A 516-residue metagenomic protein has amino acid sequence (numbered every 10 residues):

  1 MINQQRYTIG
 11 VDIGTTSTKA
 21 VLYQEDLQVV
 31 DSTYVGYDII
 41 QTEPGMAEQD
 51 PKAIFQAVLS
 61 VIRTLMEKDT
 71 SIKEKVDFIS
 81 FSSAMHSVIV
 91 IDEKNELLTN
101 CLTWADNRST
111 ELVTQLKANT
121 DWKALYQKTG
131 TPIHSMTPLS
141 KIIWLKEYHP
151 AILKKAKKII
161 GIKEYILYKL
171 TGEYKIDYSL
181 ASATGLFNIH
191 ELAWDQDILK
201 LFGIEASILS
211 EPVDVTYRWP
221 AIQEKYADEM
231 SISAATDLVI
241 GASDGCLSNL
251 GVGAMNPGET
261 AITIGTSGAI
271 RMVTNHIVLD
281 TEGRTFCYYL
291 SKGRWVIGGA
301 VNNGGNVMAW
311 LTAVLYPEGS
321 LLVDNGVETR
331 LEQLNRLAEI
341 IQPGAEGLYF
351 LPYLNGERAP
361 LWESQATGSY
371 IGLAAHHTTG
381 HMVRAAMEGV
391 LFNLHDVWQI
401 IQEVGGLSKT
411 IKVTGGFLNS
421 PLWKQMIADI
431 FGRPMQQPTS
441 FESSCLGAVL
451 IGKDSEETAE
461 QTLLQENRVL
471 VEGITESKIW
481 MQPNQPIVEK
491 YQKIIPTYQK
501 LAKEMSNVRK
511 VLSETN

Functional and structural regions predicted by a protein language model:
M1-T99, Q127, K155, A227-D228 (+4 more regions): N-terminal glycine/serine-rich phosphate-binding loop of ATP-dependent small-molecule kinases, especially carbohydrate
I2-N3, I9-G10, T110, K117-T129 (+6 more regions): Active-site core segments that coordinate phosphate-bearing ligands/cofactors across diverse enzyme families
L27, D50, I79, D106 (+3 more regions): Residue-level signal for inorganic ion chemistry
D31-V35, S210, I479: Structural signal for short hydrophobic segments within the conserved structured cores of catalytic domains across
E67-W104, P132-P138, L167-N188, E211-D214 (+1 more regions): Short beta-strand-loop/turn "lid" adjacent to the catalytic site in phosphate-handling enzymes
I72-K75, G203, I208, L407: Short loop/turn motifs at secondary-structure junctions
V90-K94, T114-L116, T274: Short, conserved acidic/polar surface loops in the N-terminal third of protein domains
